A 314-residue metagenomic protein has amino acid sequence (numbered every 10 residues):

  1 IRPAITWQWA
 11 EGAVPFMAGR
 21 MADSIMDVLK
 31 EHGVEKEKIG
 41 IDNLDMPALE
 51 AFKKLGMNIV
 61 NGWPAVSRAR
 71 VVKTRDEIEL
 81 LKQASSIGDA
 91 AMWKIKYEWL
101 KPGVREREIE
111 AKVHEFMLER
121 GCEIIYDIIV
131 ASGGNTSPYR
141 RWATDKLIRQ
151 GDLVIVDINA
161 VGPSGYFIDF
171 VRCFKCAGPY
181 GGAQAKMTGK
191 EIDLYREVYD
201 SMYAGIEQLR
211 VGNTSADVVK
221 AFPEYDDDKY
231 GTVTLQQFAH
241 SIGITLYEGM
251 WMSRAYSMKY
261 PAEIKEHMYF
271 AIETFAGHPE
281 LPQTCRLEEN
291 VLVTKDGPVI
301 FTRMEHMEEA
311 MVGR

Functional and structural regions predicted by a protein language model:
I1-R314: Active-site neighborhoods and metal-handling regions in enzymes and metal-associated proteins
